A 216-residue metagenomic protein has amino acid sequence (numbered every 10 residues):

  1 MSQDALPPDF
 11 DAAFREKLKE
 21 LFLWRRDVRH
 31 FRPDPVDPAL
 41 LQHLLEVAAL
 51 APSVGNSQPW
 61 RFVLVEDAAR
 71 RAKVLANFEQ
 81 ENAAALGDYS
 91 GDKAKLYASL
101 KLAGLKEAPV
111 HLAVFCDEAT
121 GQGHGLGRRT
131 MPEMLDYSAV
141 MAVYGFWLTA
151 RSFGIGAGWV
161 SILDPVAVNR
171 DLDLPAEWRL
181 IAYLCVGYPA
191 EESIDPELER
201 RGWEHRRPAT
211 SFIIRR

Functional and structural regions predicted by a protein language model:
M1-H43: Short acidic N-proximal helix/loop "leader" segments that mark the beginning of a domain or an inter-domain linker
S2-F14, V28, A182-R216: C-terminal helix-cap and adjacent tail motif
L21, H111-A113, Y183-C185: Conserved hydrophobic/aromatic beta-strand scaffold that supports enzyme active sites
A48-A49, L112, E118-D171: Small-aliphatic-rich amphipathic alpha-helix that forms the alpha element of a beta-alpha
L50-G55: Glycine-rich phosphate/pyrophosphate-binding beta-alpha loops
Q58-A139: Glycine/small-residue-rich phosphate/adenosyl-binding loop
N82-D88, L102, D173-P196: A glycine-rich helix N-cap at a beta->alpha junction
A108-H111, F153, L180-A182: Generic beta-strand structural signal
